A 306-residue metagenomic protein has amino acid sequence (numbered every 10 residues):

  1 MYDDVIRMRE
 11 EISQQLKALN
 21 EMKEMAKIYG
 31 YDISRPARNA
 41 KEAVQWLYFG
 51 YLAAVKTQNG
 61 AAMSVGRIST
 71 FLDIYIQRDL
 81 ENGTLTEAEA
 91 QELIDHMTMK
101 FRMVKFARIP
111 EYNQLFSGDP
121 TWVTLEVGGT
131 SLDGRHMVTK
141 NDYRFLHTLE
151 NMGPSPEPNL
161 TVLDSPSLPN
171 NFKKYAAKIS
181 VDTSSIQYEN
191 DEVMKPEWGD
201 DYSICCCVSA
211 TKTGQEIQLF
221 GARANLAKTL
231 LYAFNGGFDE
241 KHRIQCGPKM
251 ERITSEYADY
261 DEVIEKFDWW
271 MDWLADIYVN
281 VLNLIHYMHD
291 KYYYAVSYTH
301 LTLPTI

Functional and structural regions predicted by a protein language model:
M1-L301: Conserved catalytic cores of very large enzyme subunits
T302-I306: A short, hydrophobic C-terminal helix/tail in secreted or cell-surface proteins
